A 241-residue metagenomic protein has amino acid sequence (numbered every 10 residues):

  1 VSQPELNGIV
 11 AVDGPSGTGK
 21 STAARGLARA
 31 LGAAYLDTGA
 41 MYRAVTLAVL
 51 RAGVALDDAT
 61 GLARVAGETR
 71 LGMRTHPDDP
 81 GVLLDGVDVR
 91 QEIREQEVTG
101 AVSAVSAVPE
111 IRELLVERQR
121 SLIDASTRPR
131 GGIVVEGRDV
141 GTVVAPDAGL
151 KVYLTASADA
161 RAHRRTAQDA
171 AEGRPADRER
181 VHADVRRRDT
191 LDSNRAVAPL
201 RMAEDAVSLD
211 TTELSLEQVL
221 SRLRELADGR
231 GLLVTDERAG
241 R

Functional and structural regions predicted by a protein language model:
S2-Q3, L84-R90, T166-E172, L191 (+1 more regions): NTP-dependent small-molecule kinase module
V10-V12: Hydrophobic anchor at the beta1->P-loop junction of P-loop NTPases
S16: The conserved Walker
K20: Conserved lysine of the Walker
A23: Hydrophobic positions on the alpha1 helix immediately C-terminal to the Walker A/P-loop
R29-E97: N-terminal phosphate/diphosphate-binding loop that engages ATP/GTP or pyrophosphate donors across diverse enzyme folds
R74, Q119, I123-R128, V140-V143 (+2 more regions): Small-molecule kinase domains that catalyze NTP-dependent phosphoryl transfer to phosphate-bearing small molecules
R90-A171: ATP-dependent NMP and nucleoside kinases share a basic, alpha-helical "lid"
